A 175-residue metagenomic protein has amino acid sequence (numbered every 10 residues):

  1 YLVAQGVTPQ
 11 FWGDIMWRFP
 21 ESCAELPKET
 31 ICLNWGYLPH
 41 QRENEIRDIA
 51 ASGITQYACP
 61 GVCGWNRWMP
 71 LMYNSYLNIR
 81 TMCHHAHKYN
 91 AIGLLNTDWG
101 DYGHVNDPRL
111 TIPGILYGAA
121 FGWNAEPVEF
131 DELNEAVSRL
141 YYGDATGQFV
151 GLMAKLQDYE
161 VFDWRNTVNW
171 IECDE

Functional and structural regions predicted by a protein language model:
L2-E175: Substrate-binding groove of N-acetylhexosamine-processing glycoside hydrolases
